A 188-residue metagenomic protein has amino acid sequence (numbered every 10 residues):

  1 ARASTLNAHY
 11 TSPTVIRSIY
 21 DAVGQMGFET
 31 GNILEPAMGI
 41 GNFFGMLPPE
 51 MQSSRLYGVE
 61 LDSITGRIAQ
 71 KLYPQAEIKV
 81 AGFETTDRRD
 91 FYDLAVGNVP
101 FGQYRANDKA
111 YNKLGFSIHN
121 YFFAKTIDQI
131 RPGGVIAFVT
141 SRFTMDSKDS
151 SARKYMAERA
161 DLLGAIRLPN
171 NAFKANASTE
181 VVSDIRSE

Functional and structural regions predicted by a protein language model:
A1-L72: Class I S-adenosyl-L-methionine
I19, L61-S63, G115-K174, V181: Conserved Class I SAM-dependent methyltransferase catalytic core
T30, F91-Y92, L162, S183: Local beta-strand N-terminus motif with an aromatic residue
Q75-F83: Conserved SAM-binding strand-loop segment of SAM-dependent methyltransferases
T86-V96: A short acidic, Gly/Pro-enriched loop at the edge of an enzyme's catalytic core that lines a small-molecule cofactor
V96-R105: A short SAM/SAH-binding and catalytic strip from SAM-dependent methyltransferases
K109-L114: Short glycine-enriched, charge-decorated loop/helix-capping segments at active-site entrances that position
E180-E188: Core SAM-dependent methyltransferase catalytic element
